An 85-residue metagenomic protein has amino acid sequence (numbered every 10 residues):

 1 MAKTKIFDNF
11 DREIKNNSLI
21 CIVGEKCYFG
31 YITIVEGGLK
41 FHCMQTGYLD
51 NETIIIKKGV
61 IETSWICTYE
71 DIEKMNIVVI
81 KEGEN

Functional and structural regions predicted by a protein language model:
M1-I14: Mixed-charge, Lys/Arg-rich low-complexity intrinsically disordered regions
R12-G24: Short coil-to-beta transition motif at edge beta-strands of beta-rich domains
E13, K26-Y28, L49: Short, solvent-exposed loop/turn motifs
K26-G37: Short beta-strand-centered aromatic/proline hotspots
G38-T46: Short, solvent-exposed secondary-structure boundary/capping segments
T46-N85: Intrinsically disordered, low-complexity, charged/polar segments
